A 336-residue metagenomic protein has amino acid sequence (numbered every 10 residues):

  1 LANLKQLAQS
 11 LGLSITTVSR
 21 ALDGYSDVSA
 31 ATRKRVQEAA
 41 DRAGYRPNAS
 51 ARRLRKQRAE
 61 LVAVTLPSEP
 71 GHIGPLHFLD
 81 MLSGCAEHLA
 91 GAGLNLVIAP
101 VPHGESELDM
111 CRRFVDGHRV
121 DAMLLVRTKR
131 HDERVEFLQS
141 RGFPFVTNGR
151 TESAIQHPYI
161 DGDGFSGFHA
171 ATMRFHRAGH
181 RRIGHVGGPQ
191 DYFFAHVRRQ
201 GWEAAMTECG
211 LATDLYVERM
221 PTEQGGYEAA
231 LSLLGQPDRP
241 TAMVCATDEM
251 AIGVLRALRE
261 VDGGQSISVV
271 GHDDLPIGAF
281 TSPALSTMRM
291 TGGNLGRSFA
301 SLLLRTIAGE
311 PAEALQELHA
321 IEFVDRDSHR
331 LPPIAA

Functional and structural regions predicted by a protein language model:
L1-E60, P333-A336: N-terminal helix-turn-helix DNA-binding module of bacterial transcription factors
A2, D27, A31, A49 (+13 more regions): Residues at secondary-structure transition points
S10, R42, E87-A92, Q139-T147 (+1 more regions): Bacterial carbohydrate/catabolite-sensing allosteric modules
Y45-M110: Amphipathic helical "hinge" segments at domain boundaries
H103-E105, V126-H131, E249: Short beta->alpha connector loops
E107-R119, Y227-D238: Short, well-structured alpha-helical segments in soluble
M123: Intrinsically disordered, low-complexity polar regions and short flexible loop motifs
